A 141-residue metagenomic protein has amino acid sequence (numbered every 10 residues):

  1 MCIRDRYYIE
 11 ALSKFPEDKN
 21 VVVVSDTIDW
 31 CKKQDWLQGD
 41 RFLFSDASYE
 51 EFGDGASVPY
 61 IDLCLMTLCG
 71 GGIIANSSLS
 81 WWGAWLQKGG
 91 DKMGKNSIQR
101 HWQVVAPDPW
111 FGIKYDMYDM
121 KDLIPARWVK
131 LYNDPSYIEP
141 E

Functional and structural regions predicted by a protein language model:
M1-G53, S57: Core catalytic architecture of nucleotide-activated donor-dependent transferases building glycoconjugates
C31-Q38, L86, I113-Y118: Short loop/helix-cap segments at secondary-structure boundaries that form the rim of catalytic
Q38-R41, R100, I124-W128: A short helix-to-beta-strand connector/capping loop
D46-S48, D108, Y132-P135: Residues at the C-termini of beta-strands that transition into short coil/loop
S48-L68, D122-A126: Repeat-unit-sized solenoid/scaffold elements
P59-D116: A donor-sugar binding/catalytic signature common to diverse glycosyltransferases and related nucleotide-sugar
I113-E141: Leloir-type glycosyltransferase catalytic cores
